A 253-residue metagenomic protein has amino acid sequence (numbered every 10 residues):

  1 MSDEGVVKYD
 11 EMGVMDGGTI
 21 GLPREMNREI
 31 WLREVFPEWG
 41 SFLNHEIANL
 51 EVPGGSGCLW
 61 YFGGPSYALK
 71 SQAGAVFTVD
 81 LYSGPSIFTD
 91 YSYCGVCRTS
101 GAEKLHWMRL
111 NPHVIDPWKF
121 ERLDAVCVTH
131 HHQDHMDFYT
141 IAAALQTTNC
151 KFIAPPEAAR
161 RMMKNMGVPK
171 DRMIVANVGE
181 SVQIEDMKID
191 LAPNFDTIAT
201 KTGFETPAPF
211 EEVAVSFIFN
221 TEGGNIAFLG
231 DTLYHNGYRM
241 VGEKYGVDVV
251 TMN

Functional and structural regions predicted by a protein language model:
M1-G101: Zn-dependent metallo-beta-lactamase
M26-G54, A154-G224: Metallo-beta-lactamase
S41-V52, Q72-C127, Y139-A143, A199-G203 (+1 more regions): Pre-active-site segment of Zn-dependent metallo-hydrolases
P65, G84-S86, H131-M136, A159-M162 (+3 more regions): Active-site environment of divalent metal-dependent phosphoester hydrolases
A75-F77, D124-A125, M187, G224-I226 (+1 more regions): Structural motif
D124, T148-A159, N253: Short internal beta-strands
D137-T147, R161-N165: Metal-dependent catalytic neighborhoods of phosphoester/phosphodiester hydrolases
Y139, I198-N253: Active-site-proximal loop/helix segments of hydrolase catalytic cores
